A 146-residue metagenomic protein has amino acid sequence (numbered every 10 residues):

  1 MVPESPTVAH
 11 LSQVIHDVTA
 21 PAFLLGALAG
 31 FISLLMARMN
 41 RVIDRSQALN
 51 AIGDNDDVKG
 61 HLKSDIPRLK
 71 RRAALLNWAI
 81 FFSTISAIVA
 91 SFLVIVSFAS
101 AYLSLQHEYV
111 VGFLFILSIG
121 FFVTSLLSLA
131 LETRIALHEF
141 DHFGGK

Functional and structural regions predicted by a protein language model:
M1-K146: Cytosol-facing regions at membranes
